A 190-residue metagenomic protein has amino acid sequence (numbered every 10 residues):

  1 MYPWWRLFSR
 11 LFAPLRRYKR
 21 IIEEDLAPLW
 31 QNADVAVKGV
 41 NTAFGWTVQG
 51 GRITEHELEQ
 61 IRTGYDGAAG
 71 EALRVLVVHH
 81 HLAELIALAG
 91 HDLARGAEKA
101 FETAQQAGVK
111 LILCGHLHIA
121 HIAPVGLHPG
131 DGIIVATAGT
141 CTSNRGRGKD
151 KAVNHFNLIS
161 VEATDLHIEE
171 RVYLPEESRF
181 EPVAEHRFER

Functional and structural regions predicted by a protein language model:
M1, H79, H116-H118: Histidine-centered divalent metal-coordination motifs
M1-T63, A68, E102-T103, P129 (+1 more regions): Extended active-site neighborhood of metal-dependent phosphoesterases/phosphodiesterases
Y2-W5, W46-V48, A83-I86, H121-A123 (+1 more regions): Short catalytic/ligand-binding loop motif for oxyanion handling, primarily in non-cytosolic enzymes, centered on
R6-F8, V48-I53, A87-D92, G146-D150: Short, solvent-exposed loop/turn segments at secondary-structure boundaries
D34-F44, V75-H79, I133-T140: Active-site-proximal beta-strand elements of phosphoester/diester hydrolases
G70-L85: Short acidic, glycine-rich surface-loop motifs adjacent to enzyme active sites
A89-A163: Conserved beta-sheet core of the metallophosphoesterase superfamily
S160-R190: A short C-terminal boundary segment appended to hydrolase-like catalytic domains
